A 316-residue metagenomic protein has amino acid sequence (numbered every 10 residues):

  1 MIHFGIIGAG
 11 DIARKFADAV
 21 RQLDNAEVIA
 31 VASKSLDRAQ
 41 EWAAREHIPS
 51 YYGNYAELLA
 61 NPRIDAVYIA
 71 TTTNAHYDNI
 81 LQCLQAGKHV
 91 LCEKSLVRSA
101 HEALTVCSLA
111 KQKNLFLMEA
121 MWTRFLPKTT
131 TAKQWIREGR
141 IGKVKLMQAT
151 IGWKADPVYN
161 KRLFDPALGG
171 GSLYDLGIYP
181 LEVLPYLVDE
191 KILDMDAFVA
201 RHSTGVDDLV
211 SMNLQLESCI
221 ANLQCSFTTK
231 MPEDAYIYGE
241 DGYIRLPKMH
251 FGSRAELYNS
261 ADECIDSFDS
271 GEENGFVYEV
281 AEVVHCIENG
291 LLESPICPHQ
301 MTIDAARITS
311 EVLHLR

Functional and structural regions predicted by a protein language model:
M1-E46: N-terminal Rossmann-like dinucleotide-binding module
E46-L109: Beta-loop-alpha module in the N-terminal Rossmann-like domain of NAD(P)-dependent dehydrogenases, especially those
Y52, C92, L117-E119, L246: Hydrophobic residues in well-ordered beta-strands that form the structural core
A66-I69, E282-R316: C-terminal helix-rich "cap/oligomerization" subdomain common to oxidoreductases
T105-W122, K143-K145: Rossmann-fold dehydrogenase core element
T123-M195: Predominantly a Rossmann-like dinucleotide-binding segment in NAD(P)-dependent oxidoreductases
L181-R254, A281-N289: Contiguous beta-strand/loop segments that form the cofactor/metal-binding neighborhood of enzyme cores
F268-A281, C297: Active-site loop of classical SDR/Rossmann-like NAD(P)-dependent oxidoreductases, centered on the catalytic Tyr-X3-Lys
